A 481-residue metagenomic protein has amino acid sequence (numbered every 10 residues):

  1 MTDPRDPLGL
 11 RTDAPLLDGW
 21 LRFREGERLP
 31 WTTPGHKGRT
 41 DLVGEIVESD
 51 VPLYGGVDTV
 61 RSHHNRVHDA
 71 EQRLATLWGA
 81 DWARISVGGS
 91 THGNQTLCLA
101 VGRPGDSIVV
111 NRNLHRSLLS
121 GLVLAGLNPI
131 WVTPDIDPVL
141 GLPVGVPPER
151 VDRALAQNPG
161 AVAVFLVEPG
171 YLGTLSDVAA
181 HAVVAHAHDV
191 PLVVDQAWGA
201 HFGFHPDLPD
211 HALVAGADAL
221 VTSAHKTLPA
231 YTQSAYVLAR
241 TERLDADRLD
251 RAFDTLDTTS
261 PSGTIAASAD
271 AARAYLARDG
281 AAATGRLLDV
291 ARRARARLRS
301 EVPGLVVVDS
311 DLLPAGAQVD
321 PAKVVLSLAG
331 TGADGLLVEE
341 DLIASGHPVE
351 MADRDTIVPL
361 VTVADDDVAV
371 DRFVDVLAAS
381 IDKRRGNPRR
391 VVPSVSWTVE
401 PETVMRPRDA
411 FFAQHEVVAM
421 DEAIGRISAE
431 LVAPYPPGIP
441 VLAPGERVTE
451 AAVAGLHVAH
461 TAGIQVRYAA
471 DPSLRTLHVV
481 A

Functional and structural regions predicted by a protein language model:
M1-N65, P437: N-terminal "arm"/small-domain region of PLP-dependent enzymes with the aminotransferase-like
D13-L21, A80, S90-D309: Conserved PLP-enzyme active-site core in the AAT-like
I46-H92, N113: Conserved N-terminal alpha-helix of the aminotransferase class I/II PLP-enzyme fold
G170, Y275, G330, V363-D367: A generic structural motif
A291-R292, S310-V325, T356-I357: Conserved glycine-rich beta-strand-loop-beta hairpin in the small C-terminal domain of fold type I
R299, V306-V319, A333, L337: Acidic catalytic cores of enzymes that act on phosphate-bearing nucleotides/polynucleotides
L326-A333: Short, surface-exposed ligand-recognition loops at beta-strand->loop->(often short) alpha-helix junctions that present
A333, L337, D341-S345, E350-A481: PLP-dependent enzyme catalytic core of the Aspartate aminotransferase-like
